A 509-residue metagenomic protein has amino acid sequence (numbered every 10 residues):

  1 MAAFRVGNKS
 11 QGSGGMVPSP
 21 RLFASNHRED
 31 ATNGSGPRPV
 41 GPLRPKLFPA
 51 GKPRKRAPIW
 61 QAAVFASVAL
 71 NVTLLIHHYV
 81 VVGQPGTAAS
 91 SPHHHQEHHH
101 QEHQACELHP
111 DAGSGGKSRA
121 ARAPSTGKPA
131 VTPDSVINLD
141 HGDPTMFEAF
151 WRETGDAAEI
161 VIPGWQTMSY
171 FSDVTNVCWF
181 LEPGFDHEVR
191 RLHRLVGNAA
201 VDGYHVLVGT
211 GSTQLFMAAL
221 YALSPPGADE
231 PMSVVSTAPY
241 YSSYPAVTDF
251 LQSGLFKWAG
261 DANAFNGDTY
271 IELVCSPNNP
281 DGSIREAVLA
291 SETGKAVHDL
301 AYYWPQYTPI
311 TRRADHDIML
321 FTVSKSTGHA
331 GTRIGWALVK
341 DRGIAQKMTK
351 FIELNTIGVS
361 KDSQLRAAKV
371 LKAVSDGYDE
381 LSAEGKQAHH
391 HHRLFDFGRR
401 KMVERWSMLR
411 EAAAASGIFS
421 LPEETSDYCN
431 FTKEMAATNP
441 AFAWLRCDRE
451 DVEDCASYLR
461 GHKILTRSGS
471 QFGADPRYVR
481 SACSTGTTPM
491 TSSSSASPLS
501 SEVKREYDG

Functional and structural regions predicted by a protein language model:
M1-I59, S90-H93: Short, low-complexity, Lys/Arg-enriched N-terminal segments of secretory-pathway carbohydrate enzymes
R54-H93, H103-G509: PLP-dependent class I/II
E97-H100: Long, low-complexity intrinsically disordered regions of secretory-pathway proteins
